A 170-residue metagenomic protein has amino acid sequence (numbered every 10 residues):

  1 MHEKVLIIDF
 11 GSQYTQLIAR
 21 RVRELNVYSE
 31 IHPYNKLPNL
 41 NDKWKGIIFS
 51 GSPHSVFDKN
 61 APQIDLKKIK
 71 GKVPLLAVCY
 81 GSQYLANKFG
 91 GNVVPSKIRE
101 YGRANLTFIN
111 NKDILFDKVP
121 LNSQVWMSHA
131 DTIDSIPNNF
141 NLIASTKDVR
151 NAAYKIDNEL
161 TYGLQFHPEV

Functional and structural regions predicted by a protein language model:
H2-I7, S12-V78, Q83, F89: Flexible gly/pro-rich beta->alpha loop and the following alpha-helix that scaffold active-site loops
P38, F49, N60-V78, Q83-V170: Pocket-forming structural segment of enzyme catalytic cores
